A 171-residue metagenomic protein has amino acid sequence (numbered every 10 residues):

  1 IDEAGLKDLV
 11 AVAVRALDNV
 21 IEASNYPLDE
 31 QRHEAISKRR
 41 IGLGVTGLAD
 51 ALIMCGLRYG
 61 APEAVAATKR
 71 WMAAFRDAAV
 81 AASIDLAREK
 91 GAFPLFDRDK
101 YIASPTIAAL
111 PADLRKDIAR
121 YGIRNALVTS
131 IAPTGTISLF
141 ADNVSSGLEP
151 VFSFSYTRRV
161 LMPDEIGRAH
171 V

Functional and structural regions predicted by a protein language model:
I1, D50, A61, A103-P105 (+2 more regions): Flexible loop/turn segments at secondary-structure boundaries
I1-A35, V45-C55, V144, E149-R168: Function-dense linear segments that define catalytic or interfacial modules in macromolecule-processing proteins
L9-R32, I36, R40, L57-T134: Internal maturation/activation junctions in enzymes
R40-A49, L127-S130, I137-A141, G147: Structured core elements
